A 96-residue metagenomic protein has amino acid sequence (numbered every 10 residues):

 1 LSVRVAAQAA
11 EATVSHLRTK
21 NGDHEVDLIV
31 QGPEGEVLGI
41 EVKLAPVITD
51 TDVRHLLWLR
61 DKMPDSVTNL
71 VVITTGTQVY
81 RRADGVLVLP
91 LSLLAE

Functional and structural regions predicted by a protein language model:
L1-E96: A cross-kingdom feature that marks ATP-driven nucleic-acid transaction machinery
